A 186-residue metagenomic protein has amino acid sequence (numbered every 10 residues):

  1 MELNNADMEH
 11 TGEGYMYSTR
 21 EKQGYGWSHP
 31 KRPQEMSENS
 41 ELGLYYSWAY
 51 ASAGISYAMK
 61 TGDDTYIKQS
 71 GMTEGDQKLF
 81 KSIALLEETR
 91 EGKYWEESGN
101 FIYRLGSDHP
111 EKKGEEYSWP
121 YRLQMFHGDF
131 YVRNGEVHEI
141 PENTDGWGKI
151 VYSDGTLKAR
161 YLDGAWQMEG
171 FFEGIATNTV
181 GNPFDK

Functional and structural regions predicted by a protein language model:
M1-E9, E111-K186: Exposed beta-sheet edge and beta->alpha loop/turn motif
G12, Y17-E97: Core segments of small alpha/beta cavity-forming domains
R20, R32, R90, R104 (+3 more regions): Arginine residue identity/basic-tract feature
S56, I102-Y103, G174: Amphipathic alpha-helical interaction segments
W95-G99, K149-Y152: Short coil-to-beta-strand transition motifs
F101-K112: Short amphipathic beta-strand and strand-loop transition segments with alternating hydrophobic
